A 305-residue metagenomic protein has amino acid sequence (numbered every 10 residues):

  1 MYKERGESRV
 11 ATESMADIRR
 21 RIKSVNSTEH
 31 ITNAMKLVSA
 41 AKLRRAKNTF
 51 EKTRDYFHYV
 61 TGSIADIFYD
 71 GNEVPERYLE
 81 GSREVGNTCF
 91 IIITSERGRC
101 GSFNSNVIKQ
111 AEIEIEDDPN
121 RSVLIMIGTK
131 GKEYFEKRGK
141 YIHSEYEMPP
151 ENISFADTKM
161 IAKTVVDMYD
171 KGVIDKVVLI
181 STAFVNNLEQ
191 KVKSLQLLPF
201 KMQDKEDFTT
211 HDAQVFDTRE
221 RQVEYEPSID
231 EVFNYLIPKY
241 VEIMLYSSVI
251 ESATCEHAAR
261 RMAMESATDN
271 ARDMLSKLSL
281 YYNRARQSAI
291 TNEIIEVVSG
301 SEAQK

Functional and structural regions predicted by a protein language model:
Y2-K305: C-terminal beta-strand-loop-alpha-helix "lid" module of Rossmann-like NAD(P)-dependent dehydrogenases
